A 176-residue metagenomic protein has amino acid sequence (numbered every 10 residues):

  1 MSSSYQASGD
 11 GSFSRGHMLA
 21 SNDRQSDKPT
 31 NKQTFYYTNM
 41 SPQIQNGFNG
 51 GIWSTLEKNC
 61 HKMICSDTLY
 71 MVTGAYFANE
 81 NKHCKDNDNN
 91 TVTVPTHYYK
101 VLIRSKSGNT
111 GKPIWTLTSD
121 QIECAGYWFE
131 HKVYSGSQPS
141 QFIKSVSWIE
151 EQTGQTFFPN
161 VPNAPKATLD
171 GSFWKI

Functional and structural regions predicted by a protein language model:
M1-I176: Domain-level detector of nuclease and nuclease-like folds in predominantly extracellular/periplasmic contexts
